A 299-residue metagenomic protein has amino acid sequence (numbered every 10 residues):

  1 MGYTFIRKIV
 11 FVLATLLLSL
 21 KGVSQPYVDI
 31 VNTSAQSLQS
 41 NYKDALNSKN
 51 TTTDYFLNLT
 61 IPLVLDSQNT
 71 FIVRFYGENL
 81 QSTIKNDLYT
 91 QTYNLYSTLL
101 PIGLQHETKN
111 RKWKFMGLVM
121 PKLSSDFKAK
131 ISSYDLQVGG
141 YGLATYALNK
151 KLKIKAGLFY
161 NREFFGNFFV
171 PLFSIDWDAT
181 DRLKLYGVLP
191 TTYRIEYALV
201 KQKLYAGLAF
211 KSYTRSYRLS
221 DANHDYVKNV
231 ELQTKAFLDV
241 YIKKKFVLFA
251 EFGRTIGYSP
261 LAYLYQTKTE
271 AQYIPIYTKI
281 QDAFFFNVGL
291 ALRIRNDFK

Functional and structural regions predicted by a protein language model:
S24-K85, R295: Short glycine/proline- and aromatic-enriched beta-strand/turn motifs that initiate or cap beta-hairpins
I30-S37, V73-N79, G117-L123, A156-Y160 (+4 more regions): Transmembrane beta-barrel strands of outer-membrane/channel proteins
L38-K43, E78-D87, E107, M120-K130 (+6 more regions): Sequence/structural signature of outer-membrane beta-barrel proteins
K49-Y55, T92-L100, S132-V138, N167-P171 (+3 more regions): Residues that define the transmembrane beta-barrel architecture of outer-membrane proteins
I61-L63, L104-T108, Y146, W177 (+5 more regions): Residue-level signature of outer-membrane beta-barrel architecture
P62-V64, G77-T90, L189-F286: Outer-membrane beta-barrel translocator/channel fold
D66-F71, N110-F115, K151-A156, R182-L185 (+3 more regions): Repeated loop/turn-to-beta-strand initiation elements of outer-membrane beta-barrel proteins
L172-W177, L238, K279-K299: Outer-membrane beta-barrel "beta-signal"
